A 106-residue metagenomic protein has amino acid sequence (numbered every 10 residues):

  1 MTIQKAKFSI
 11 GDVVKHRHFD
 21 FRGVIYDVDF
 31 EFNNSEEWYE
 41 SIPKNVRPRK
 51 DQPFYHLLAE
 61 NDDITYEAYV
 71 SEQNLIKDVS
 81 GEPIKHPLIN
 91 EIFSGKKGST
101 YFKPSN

Functional and structural regions predicted by a protein language model:
M1, E36, N45-R47, V79: Charge-rich, low-complexity amphipathic helices in intrinsically disordered tails/linkers adjacent to domains
M1-V13, H18-R22, D29-F32, K103-N106: Mixed-charge, Lys/Arg-rich low-complexity intrinsically disordered regions
F8, F21, P43, F54-Y55: Broad hydrophobic/π-residue packing in well-ordered secondary structure
D12, S41-V46: Intrinsically disordered, low-complexity boundary segments flanking structured domains
I25-D27, A59: Residue-level recognition of conserved beta-strand positions in structured domain cores
F32-S41: Short, solvent-exposed secondary-structure boundary/capping segments
R47-N106: Intrinsically disordered, low-complexity, charged/polar segments
